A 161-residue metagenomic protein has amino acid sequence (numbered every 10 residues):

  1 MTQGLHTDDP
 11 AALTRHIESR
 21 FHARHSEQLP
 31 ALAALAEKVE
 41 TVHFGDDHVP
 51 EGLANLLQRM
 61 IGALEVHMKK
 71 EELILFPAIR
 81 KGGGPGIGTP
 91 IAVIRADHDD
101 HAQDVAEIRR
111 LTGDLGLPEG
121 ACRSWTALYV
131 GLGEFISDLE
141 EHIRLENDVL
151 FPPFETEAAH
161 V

Functional and structural regions predicted by a protein language model:
M1-V161: Small-residue-biased structural context
